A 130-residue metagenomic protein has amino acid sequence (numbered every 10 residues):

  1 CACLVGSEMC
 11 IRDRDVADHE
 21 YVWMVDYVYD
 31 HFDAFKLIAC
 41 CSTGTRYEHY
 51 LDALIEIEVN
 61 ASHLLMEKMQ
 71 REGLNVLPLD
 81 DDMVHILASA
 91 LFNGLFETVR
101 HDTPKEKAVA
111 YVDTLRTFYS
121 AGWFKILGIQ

Functional and structural regions predicted by a protein language model:
C1-G6, C10-I11: Single conserved hydrophobic/aromatic residue that forms the stacking wall/gate of nucleotide- or nucleobase-binding
D15, H19-D33, T45-R71, D82-S89: Amphipathic alpha-helical packing segments from all-alpha helical-bundle domains
D30, N60-K68, V84-Q130: C-terminal peripheral helix-coil segments that are non-catalytic and often amphipathic
K36-I38: Short, hydrophobic secondary-structure boundary micro-motifs
N75: Short, charged amphipathic alpha-helical segments flanked by flexible coils
